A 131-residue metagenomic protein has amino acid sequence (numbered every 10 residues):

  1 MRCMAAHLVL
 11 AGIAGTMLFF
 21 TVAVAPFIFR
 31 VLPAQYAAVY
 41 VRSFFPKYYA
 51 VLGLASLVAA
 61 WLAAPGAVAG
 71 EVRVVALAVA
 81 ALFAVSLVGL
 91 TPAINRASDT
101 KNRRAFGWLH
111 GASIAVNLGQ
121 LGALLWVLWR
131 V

Functional and structural regions predicted by a protein language model:
M1-V131: Polytopic transmembrane helical bundles with strong interfacial aromatic enrichment
